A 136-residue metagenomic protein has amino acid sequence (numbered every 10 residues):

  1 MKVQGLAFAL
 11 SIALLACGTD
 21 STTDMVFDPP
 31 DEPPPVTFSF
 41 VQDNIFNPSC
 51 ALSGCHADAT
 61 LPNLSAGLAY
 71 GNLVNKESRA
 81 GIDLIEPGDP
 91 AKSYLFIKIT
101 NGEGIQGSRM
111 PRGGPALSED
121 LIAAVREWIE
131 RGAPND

Functional and structural regions predicted by a protein language model:
M1-A7: Bacterial N-terminal signal peptides that target proteins for export
L10-I12: Short, linear, compositionally biased motifs with a strong N-terminal bias
L14-A16: C-terminal motif of bacterial Sec signal peptides marking the signal peptidase cleavage site
G18-P35, S39-A123: Solvent-exposed helix-loop boundary motif
E119, R131-D136: Flexible coil segments in periplasmic/lumen-exposed cytochrome c-class electron-transfer proteins
